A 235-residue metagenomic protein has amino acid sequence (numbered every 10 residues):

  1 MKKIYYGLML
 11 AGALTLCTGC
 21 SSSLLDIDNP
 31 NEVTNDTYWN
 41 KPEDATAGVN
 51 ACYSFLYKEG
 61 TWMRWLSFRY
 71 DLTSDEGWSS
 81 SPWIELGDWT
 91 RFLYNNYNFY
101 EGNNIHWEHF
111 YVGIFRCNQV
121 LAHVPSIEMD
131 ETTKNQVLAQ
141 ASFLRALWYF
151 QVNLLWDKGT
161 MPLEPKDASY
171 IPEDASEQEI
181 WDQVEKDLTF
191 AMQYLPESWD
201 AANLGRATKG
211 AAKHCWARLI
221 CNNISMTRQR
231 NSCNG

Functional and structural regions predicted by a protein language model:
M1-P30: Bacterial Sec-dependent N-terminal signal peptides
C20-S67: Membrane-proximal, proline-rich intrinsically disordered regions
P30-T34, N96-N98, L163-Y170: Short linear capping/connector segments at secondary-structure termini
T46-N50, S54-E59, W83-W156, I171-E179 (+1 more regions): Conserved, well-structured interaction surfaces
C233-N234: TPR/TPR-like (Sel1-like) alpha-helical repeat modules
